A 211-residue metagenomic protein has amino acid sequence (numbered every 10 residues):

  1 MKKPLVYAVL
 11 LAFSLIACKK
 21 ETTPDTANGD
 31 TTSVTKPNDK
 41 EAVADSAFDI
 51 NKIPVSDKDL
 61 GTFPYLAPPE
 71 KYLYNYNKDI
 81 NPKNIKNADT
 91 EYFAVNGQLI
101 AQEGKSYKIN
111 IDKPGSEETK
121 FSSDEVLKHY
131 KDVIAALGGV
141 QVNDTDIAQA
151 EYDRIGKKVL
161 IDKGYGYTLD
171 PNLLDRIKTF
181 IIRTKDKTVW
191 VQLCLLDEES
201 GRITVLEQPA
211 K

Functional and structural regions predicted by a protein language model:
K2-A8: Sec-dependent signal peptide recognition, specifically the positively charged N-region followed immediately by
S14-A17: C-terminal motif of bacterial Sec signal peptides marking the signal peptidase cleavage site
K19-K211: An acidic-aromatic pocket/loop used at catalytic or ligand-binding sites
